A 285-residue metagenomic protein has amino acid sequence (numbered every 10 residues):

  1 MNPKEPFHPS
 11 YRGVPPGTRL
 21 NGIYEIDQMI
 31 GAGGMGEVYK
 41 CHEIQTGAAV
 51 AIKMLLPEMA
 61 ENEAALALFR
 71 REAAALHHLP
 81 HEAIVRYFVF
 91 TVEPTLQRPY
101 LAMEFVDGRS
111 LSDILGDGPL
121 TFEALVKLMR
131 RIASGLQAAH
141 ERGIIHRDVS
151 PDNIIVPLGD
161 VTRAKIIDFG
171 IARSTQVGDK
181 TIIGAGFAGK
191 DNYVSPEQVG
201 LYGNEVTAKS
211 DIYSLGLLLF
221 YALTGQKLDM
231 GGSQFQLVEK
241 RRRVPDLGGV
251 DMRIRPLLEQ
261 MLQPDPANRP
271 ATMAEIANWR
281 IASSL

Functional and structural regions predicted by a protein language model:
E37: Conserved N-lobe ATP-binding subsite of Hanks-type protein kinase domains, especially the beta3 VAIK lysine
L56-H78: AlphaC helix of the eukaryotic protein kinase fold
V89-T91: A short, aromatic-enriched beta-strand patch in the conserved N-lobe beta-sheet of the protein kinase catalytic domain
T95-S110, I114: Conserved short submotifs of the Hanks-type protein kinase catalytic core that shape the nucleotide-binding pocket
L128-M129: Activation segment signature within eukaryotic-like protein kinase domains
S134-I144: Protein kinase catalytic-loop region centered on the HRD/HxD motif
N192-L285: C-terminal lobe helix-coil module of Hanks-type protein kinase domains
